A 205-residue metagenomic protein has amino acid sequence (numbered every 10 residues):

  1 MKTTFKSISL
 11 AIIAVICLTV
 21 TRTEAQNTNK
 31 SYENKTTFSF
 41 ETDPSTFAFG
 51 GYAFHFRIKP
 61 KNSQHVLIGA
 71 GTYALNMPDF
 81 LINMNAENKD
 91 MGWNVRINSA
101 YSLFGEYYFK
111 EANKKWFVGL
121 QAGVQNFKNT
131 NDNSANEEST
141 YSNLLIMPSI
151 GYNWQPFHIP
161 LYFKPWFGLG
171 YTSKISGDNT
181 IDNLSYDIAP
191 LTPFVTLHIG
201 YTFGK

Functional and structural regions predicted by a protein language model:
M1-E33, G204-K205: Cleavable N-terminal export/targeting peptides
A25-M84, G200-K205: Short glycine/proline- and aromatic-enriched beta-strand/turn motifs that initiate or cap beta-hairpins
Y32, P44-S45, M91-I97, N136-S142 (+1 more regions): Replace "Gram-negative outer membrane beta-barrel proteins" with "bacterial and organellar outer membrane beta-barrel
F38-F40, G50-F54, S99-L103, L144-I150 (+1 more regions): Hydrophobic, lipid-facing positions within transmembrane beta-strands of outer-membrane proteins
D43-F47, G71-L75, Q121-Q125, W166-T172 (+2 more regions): Outer-membrane beta-barrel pore domains and translocons
R57-K164: Gram-negative (and chloroplast) outer-membrane scaffold detector with strong preference for beta-barrel transmembrane
I175-G177, I181-D182: Outer-membrane beta-barrel porins/channels
A189-K205: Outer-membrane beta-barrel "beta-signal"
